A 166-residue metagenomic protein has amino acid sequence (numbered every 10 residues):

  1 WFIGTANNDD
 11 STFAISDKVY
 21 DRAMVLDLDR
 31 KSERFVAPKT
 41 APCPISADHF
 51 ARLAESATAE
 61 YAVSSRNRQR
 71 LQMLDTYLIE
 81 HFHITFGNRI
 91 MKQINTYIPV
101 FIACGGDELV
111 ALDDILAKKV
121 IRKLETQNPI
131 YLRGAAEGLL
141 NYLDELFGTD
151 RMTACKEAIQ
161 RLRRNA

Functional and structural regions predicted by a protein language model:
W1-A166: C-terminal regulatory/interaction module of P-loop NTP-utilizing enzymes
